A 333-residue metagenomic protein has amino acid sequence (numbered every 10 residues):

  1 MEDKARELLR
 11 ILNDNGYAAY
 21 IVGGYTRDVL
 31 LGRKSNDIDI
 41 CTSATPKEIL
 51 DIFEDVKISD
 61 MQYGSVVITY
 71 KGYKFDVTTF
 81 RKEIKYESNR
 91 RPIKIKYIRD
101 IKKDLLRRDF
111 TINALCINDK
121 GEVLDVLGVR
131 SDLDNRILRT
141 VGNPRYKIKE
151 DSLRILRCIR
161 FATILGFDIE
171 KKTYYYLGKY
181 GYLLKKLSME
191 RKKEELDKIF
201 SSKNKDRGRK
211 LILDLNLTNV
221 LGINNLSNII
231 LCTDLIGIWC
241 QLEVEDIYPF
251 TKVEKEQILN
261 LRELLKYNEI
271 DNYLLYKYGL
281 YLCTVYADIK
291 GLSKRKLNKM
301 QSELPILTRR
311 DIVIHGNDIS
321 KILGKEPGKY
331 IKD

Functional and structural regions predicted by a protein language model:
M1-D333: Catalytic cores of the polymerase beta-like nucleotidyltransferase superfamily and closely associated nucleotide
